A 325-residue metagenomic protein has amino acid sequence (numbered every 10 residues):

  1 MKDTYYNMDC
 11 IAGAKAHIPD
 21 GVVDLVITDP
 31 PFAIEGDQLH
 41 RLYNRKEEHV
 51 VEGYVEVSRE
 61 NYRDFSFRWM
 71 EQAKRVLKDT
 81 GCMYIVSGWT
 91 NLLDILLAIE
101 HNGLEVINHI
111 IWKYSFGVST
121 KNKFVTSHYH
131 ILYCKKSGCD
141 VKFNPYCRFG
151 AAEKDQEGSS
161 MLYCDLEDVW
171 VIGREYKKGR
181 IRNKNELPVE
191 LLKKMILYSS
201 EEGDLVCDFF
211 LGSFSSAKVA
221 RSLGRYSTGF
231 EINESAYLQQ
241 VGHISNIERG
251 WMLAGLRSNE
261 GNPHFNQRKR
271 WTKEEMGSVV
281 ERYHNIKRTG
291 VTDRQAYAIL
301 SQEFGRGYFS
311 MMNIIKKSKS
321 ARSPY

Functional and structural regions predicted by a protein language model:
M1-Y237, I299-S301, G305-M311, K319: Core catalytic lobe of class I
Q240-V241: Conserved SAM-binding loop
I244, I315, K319: DNA major-groove recognition helix of helix-turn-helix
S245-M252: Pro/Ala/Gly-rich low-complexity, hydrophilic intrinsically disordered segments
M252-S258, R322-Y325: Short Lys/Arg-enriched helix C-cap and helix-to-coil transition segments that create basic nucleic-acid-contact patches
E260-R268: Short, Lys/Arg-enriched N-terminal segment that forms or immediately precedes the first helix of a structured domain
T272-V291: Short, amphipathic alpha-helical "recognition" segments used to contact nucleic acids or chromatin
I286-Q302: Short, charged amphipathic recognition helices of the HTH superfamily and cognate SANT/SANTA-like modules
